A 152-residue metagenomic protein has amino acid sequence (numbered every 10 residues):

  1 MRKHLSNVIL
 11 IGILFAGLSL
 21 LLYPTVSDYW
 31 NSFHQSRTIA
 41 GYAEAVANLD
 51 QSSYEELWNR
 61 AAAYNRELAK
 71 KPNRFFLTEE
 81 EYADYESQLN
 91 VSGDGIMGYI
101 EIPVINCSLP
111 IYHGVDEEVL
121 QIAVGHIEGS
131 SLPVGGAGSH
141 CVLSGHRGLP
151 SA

Functional and structural regions predicted by a protein language model:
K3-H4, L10-A152: Solvent-exposed, non-transmembrane regions of membrane-associated and secreted proteins
